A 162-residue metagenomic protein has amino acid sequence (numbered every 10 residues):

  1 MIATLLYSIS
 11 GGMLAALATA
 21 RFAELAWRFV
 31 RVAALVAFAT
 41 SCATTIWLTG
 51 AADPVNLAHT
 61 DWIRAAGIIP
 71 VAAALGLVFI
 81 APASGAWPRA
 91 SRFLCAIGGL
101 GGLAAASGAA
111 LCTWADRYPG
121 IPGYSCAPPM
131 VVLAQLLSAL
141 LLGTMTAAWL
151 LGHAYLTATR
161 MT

Functional and structural regions predicted by a protein language model:
M1, A23-V32, T49-I63, L111-V132: Membrane-interface interhelical loops and short amphipathic "cap" helices that link adjacent transmembrane segments
M1-C42: N-terminal signal-anchor module of multipass membrane proteins
T4, T19, T40, T44-T45 (+5 more regions): Residue-identity detector for threonine
L14-A18, A43-A51, A74-A83, A148-W149: Canonical alpha-helical transmembrane segments
A33-T44, A65-L75: Hydrophobic/aromatic interaction determinants used to assemble and anchor large protein complexes
L35-A52, A104-A106: A generic, lipid-embedded transmembrane alpha helix
A65-P70, A74-T162: Long, contiguous internal "core" modules enriched in hydrophobic/ aromatic residues
